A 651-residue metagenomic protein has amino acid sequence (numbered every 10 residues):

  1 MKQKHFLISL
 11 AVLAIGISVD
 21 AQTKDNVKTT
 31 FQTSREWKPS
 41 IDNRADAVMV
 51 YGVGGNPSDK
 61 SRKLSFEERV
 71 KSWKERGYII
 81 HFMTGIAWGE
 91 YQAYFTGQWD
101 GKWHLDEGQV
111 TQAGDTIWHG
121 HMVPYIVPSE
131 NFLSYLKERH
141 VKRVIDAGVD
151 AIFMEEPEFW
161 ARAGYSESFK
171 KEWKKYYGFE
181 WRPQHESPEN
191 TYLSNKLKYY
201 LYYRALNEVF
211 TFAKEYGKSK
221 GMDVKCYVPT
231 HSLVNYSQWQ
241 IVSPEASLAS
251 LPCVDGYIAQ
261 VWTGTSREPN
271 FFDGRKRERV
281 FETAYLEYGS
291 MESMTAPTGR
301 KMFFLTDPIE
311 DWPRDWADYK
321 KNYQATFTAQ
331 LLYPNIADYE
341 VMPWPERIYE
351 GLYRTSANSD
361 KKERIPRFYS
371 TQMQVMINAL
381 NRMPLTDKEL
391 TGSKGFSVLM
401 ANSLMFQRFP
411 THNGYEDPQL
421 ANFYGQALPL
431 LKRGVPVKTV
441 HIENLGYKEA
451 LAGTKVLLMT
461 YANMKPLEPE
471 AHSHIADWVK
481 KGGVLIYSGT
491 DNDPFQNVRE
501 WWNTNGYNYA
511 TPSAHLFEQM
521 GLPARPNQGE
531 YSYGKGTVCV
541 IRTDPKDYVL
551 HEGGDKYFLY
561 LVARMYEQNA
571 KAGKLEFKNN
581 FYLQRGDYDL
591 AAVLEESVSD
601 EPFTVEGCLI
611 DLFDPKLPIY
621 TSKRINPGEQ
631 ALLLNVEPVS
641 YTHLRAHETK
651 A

Functional and structural regions predicted by a protein language model:
V27-T29, H81-G85, K196-W239, K301-D307: Aromatic-lined carbohydrate-recognition surfaces of secreted/lumenal glycan-active proteins
I41-D46, Y51-G52, E155, G217 (+3 more regions): Hydrophobic targeting/anchoring helices
D42-N43, D417-N503, Y548, V598-S599 (+1 more regions): Helical hinge/lid and interdomain linker segments adjacent to catalytic or ligand-binding clefts that mediate domain
V50-K60, W118-Y135, P188-R204, S232 (+4 more regions): The substrate-binding groove and active-site-proximal loops of carbohydrate-active enzymes, especially glycoside
I86-A147, P188-K196: Active-site-adjacent "subsite" loops/lids of carbohydrate-active enzymes
W99-D100, L467-I541: A glycine-rich, often tryptophan-bearing local segment used as a flexible ligand/cofactor-contacting loop or short
D150, Q330-D338, K394, G506 (+1 more regions): A glycine-centered loop/beta-turn motif at secondary-structure junctions
T642-T649: Conserved small/polar residues in nucleotide/adenosyl-binding loops
